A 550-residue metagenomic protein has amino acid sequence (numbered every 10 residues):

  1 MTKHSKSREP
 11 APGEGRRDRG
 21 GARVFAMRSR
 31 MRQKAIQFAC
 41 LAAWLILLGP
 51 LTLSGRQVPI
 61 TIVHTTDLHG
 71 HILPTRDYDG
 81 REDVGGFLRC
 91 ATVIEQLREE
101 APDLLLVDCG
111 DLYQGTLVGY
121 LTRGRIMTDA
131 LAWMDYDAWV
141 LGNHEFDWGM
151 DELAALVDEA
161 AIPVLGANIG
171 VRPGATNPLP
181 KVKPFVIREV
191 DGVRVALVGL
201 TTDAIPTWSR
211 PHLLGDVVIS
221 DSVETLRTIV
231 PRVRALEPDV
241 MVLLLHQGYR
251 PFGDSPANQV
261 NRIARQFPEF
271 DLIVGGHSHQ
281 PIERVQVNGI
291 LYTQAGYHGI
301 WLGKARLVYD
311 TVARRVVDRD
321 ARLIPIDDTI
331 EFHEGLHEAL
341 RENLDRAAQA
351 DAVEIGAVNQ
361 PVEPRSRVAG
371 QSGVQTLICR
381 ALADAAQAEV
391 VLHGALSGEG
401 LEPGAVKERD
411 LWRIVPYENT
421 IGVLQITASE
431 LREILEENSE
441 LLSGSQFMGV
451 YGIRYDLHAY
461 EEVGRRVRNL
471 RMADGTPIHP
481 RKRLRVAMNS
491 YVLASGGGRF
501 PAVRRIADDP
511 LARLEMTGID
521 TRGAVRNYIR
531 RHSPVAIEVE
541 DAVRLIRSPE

Functional and structural regions predicted by a protein language model:
P12-R17: Compositionally biased, low-complexity flexible segments
R28-C40: Bacterial N-terminal signal peptides that target proteins for export
A39-P50: Bacterial N-terminal signal peptides
G55-A339, A369-A381, V391, I421 (+2 more regions): Acidic, metal/ion-coordinating pockets
P59-T61, L68-H71, E82-G85, R89 (+4 more regions): Feature captures C-terminal
T66-Y78, A357-E363, V503-A507: Acidic/histidine-rich, surface-exposed loop or edge segments in extracytoplasmic proteins
E334-V406: Hard-cation-handling environments
